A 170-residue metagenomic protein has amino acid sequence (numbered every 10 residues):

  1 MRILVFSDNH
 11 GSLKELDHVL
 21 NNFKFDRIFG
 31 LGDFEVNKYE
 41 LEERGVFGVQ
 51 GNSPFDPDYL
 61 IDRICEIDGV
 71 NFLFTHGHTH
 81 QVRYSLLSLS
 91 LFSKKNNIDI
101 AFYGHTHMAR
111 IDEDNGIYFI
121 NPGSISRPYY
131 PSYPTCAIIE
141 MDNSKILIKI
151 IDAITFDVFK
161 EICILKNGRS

Functional and structural regions predicted by a protein language model:
M1-R44, P54, L60-I61, G69 (+2 more regions): N-terminal active-site segment of His-dependent metallophosphoesterases
R2, G45-F47, N71, Y118 (+1 more regions): Conserved beta-strand segments of alpha/beta enzyme cores
V5-S7, R27-D33, F47-N52, L73-H76 (+2 more regions): Active-site neighborhood of phospho(di)ester-bond hydrolases with catalytic His/Asp-centered motifs
G11, V36, T79, M108 (+1 more regions): Short active-site segment of divalent metal-dependent hydrolases/proteases that encodes the spacing between
E15-H18, I67-D68, N96, I120-S170: Binuclear metal-dependent phosphoesterase catalytic core
G30, E66-I67, E113, M141: Generic beta-strand structural signal
G45-F47, V82-N143: Conserved beta-sheet core of the metallophosphoesterase superfamily
V49-G51, D58-D99: Helix-adjacent hinge/juxtasegments
